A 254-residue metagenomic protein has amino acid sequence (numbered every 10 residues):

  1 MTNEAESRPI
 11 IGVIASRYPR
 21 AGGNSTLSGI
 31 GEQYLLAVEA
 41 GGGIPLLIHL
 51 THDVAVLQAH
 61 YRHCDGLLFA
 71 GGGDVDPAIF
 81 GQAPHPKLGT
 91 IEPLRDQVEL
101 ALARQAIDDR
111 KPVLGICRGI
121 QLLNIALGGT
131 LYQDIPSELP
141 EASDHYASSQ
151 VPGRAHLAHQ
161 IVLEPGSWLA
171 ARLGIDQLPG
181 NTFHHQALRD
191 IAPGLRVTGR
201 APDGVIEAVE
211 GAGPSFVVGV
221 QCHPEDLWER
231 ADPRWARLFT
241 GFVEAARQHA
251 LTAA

Functional and structural regions predicted by a protein language model:
M1-L114, I125-L127, Y132, P136-L173 (+4 more regions): N-terminal beta1-alpha1 cap of cysteine-dependent amidohydrolase-like domains
C117: Conserved G/P- and acidic residue-centered "switch" motifs that form tight phosphate/ATP-binding loops in soluble
I120-L122: Hydrophobic, aromatic-enriched interface-forming segments
G174-P179: Catalytic cores of DNA base-excision repair glycosylases
